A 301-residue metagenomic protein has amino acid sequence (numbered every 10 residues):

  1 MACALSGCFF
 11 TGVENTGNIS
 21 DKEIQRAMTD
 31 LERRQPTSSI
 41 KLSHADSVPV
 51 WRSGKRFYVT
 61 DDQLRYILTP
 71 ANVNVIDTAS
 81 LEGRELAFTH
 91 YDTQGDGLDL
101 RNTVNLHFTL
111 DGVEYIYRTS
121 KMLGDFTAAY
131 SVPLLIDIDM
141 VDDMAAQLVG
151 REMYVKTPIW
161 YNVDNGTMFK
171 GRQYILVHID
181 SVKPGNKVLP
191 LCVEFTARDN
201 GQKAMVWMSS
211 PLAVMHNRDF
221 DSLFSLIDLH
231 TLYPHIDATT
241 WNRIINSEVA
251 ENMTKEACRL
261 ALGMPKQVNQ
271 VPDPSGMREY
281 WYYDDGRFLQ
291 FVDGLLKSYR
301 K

Functional and structural regions predicted by a protein language model:
A4-G7: C-terminal motif of bacterial Sec signal peptides marking the signal peptidase cleavage site
F9-D62, V75-G83, H90-K301: Residues within mature, well-folded domains
R65: Function-determining sites in protein domains
L68-P70: A composition-biased, non-transmembrane "mature-region" signal
